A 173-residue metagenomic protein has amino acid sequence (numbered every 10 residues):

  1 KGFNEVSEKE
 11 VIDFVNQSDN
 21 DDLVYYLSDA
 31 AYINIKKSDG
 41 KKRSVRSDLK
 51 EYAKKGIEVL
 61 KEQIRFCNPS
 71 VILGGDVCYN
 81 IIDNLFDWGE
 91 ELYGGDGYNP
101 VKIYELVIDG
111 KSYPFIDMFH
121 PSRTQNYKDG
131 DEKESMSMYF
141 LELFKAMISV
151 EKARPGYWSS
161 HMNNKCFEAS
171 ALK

Functional and structural regions predicted by a protein language model:
K1-C67, V77: A polyanion-binding, active-site-adjacent surface
S47-K61, D83-K173: C-terminal capping/extension of enzyme domains
S70-V71: Structural motif
G74: Redox-cofactor binding/interface segments in oxidoreductases and associated redox assembly factors
N80: Acidic catalytic loop of the alpha/beta-hydrolase fold
